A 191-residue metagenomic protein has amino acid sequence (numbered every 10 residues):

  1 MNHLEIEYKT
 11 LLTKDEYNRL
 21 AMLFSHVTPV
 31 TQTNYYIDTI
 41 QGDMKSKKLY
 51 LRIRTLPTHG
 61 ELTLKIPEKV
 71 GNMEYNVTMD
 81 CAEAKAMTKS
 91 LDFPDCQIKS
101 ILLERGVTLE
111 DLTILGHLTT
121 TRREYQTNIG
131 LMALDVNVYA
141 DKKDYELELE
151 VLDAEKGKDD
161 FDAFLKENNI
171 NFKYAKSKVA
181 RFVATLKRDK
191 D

Functional and structural regions predicted by a protein language model:
M1-D191: Phosphate-end processing signature that detects enzymes handling 5′-triphosphorylated RNA and polyphosphate
